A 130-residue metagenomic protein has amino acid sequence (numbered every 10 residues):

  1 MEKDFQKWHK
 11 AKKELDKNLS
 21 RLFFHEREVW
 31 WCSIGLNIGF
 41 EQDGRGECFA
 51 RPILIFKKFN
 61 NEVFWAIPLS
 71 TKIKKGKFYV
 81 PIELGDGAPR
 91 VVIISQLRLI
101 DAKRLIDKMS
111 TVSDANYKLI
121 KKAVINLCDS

Functional and structural regions predicted by a protein language model:
M1-H9, L22, E47, I82-S130: C-terminal terminal-subdomain/extension
K13-S20: Short alpha-helix capping/helix-loop boundary micro-motifs
G35-F40: Short, charged beta-turn/beta-strand-edge "cap" motif at the junction between a beta-strand and an adjacent loop
Q42-D86: Compact nucleic-acid interaction/catalytic patches
